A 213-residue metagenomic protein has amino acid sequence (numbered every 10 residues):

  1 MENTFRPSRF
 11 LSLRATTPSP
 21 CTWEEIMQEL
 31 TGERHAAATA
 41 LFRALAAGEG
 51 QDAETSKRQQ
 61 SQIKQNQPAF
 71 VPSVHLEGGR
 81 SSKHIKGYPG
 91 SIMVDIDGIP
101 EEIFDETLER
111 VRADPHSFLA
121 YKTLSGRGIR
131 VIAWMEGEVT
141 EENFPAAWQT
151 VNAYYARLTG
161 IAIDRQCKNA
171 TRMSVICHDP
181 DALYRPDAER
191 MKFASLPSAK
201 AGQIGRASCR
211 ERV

Functional and structural regions predicted by a protein language model:
M1-G90, A199-K200, R206-R210: DNA replication initiation on ssDNA origins
L45, E49, Q62, V111-P115 (+1 more regions): Hydrophobic, Leu/Ile/Phe/Ala-enriched alpha-helical segments that form helix-helix packing faces
G79-S82, F118-L119, A162-I163: Generic recognition of flexible, low-complexity loop/linker segments
Y88-P100: Acidic di-acidic motifs
M93-V94, R112, F118-A147, T171-C177: Histidine-centered divalent-metal-coordination microenvironment in nucleic-acid enzymes
I99-S117: Short amphipathic alpha-helix segments
T107-R110, M135-G160, A182-G202: Helical (often loop-to-helix) elements that flank the catalytic cores of nucleotide-handling enzymes
A162-P180: Acidic carboxylate-rich catalytic motifs and surrounding loops in phosphoryl-/glycosyl-chemistry enzymes
